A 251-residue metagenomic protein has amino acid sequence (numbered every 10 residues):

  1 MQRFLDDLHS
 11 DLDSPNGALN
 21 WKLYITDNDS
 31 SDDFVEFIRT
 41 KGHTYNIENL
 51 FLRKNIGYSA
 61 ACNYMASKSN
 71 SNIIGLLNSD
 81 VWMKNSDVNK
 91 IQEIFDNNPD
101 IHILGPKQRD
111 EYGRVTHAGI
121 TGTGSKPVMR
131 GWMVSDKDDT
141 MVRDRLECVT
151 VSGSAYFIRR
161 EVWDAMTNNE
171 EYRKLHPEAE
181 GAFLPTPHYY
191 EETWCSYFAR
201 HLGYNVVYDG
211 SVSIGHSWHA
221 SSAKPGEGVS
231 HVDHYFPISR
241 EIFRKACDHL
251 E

Functional and structural regions predicted by a protein language model:
M1-L12: Short, well-formed alpha-helical segments that are part of the catalytic scaffolds of diverse glycosyltransferases
T26-V35: A conserved acidic beta->alpha catalytic loop
L52-S69: Glycine-rich, basic loop-to-helix element that forms the pyrophosphate-binding segment of sugar-nucleotide handling
I74: Short aromatic/hydrophobic "clamp" motif used to bind/position activated sugar donors
S86-G122: Conserved donor NDP-sugar-binding/catalytic core segment of glycosyltransferases
T123-C148: Short, flexible, basic/aromatic active-site loop/helix in glycosyltransferases
T150, A155-T167, R173-V212: A short, conserved alpha-helix in the catalytic core of glycosyltransferases
T193-E251: Active-site-adjacent helix/loop segment of glycosyltransferases that harbors family-specific signature motifs
